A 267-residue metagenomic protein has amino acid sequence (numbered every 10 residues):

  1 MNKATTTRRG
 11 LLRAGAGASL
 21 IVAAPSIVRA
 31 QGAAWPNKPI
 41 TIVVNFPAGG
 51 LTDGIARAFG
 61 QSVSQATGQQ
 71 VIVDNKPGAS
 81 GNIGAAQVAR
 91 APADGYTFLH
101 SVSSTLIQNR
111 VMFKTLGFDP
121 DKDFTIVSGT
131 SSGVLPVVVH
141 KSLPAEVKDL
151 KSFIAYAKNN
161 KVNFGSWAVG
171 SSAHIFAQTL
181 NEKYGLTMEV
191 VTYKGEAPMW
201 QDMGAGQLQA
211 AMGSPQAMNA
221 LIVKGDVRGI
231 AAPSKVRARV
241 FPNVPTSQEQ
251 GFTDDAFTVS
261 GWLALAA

Functional and structural regions predicted by a protein language model:
M1-G10, A14-A24: N-terminal secretory signal peptides
R8-R9, T41, R57, N75-K76 (+4 more regions): Short, cationic motifs built from Arg/Lys/His that form the positively charged side of catalytic pockets
A30-K122, A173, L186-M212, L221: N-terminal (or domain-start) structured segment
N37-P39, E182, V223-K224, E249: An extracytoplasmic/periplasmic, membrane-proximal ligand-sensing/linker region
R90-G95, V111-P198, E249, W262-A267: Hinge/capping helix and adjacent helix->loop/strand transition within the periplasmic-binding protein
L99-H100, S166, A231: Short beta-strand segments
V102-S103, P215-Q216, S234: Short secondary-structure boundary segments
S132, M218-A267: C-terminal lobe and pocket-closing loops of periplasmic/extracytoplasmic Venus-flytrap solute-binding proteins
